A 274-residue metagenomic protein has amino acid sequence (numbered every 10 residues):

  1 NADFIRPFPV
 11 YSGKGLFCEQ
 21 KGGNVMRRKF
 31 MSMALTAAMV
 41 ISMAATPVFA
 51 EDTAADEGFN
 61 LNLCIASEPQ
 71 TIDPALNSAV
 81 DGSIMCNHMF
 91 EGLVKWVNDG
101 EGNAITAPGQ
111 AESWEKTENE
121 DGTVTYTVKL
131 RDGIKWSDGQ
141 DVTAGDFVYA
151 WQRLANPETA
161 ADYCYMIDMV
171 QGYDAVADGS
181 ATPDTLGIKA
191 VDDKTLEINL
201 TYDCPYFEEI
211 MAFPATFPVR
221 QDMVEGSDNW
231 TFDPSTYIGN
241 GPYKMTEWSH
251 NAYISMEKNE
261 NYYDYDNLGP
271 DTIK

Functional and structural regions predicted by a protein language model:
N1-V25: Short, Lys/Arg-enriched N-terminal segments with co-localized hydrophobic residues within the first ~10-30 amino acids
V25-A34: Bacterial Sec-dependent N-terminal signal peptides
L35, M39-M43: Hydrophobic core
M43-A55: Sec-dependent signal peptide cleavage junction
E57-S67, V124-K129, F147-A150, L196-E197 (+3 more regions): Short, well-ordered beta-strand elements
C64-N119, I238: N-terminal lobe/hinge region of extracytoplasmic solute-binding protein
V97-E101, T182-T185, K194, L200-L268 (+1 more regions): Gly/Pro-rich hinge or "lid" segments in bacterial periplasmic/extracellular proteins
E112-Y165, E197: Aromatic- and charge-enriched surface segment that lines or borders ligand/interaction sites
